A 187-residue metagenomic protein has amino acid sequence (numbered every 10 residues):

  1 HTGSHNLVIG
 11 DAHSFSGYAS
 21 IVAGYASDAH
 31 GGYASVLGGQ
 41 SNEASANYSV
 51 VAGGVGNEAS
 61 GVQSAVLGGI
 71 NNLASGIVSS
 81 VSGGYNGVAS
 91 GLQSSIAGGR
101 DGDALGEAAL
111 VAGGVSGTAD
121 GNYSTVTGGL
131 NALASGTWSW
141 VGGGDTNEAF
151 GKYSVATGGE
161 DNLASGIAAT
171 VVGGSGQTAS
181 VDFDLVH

Functional and structural regions predicted by a protein language model:
H1-H187: Periodic small-residue-enriched repeat registers in elongated scaffold domains
